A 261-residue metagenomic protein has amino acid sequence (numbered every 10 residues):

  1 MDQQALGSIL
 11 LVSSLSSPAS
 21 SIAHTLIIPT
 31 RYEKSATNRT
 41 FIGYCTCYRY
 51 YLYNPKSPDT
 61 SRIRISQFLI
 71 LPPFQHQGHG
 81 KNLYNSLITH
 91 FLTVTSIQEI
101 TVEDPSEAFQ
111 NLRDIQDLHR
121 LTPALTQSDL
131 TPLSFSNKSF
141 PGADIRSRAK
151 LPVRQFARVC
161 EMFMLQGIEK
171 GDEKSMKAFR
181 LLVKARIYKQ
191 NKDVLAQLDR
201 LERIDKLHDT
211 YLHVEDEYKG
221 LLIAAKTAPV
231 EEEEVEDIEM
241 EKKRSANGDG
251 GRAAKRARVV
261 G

Functional and structural regions predicted by a protein language model:
M1-D59, T89-G261: Extended, composition-driven regions rather than compact fold-specific motifs
N54, P72, Q77-G78, F109: A broad, structure-centric signal for solvent-exposed, well-ordered loop/edge residues that line or flank functional
D59-S61, H79: Helix-boundary capping/turn motifs
S61-P72: Conserved acetyl-CoA binding element of GNAT-fold acetyltransferases
I70, H76-T89: Conserved acetyl-CoA-binding loop-helix of GNAT-fold acetyltransferases
